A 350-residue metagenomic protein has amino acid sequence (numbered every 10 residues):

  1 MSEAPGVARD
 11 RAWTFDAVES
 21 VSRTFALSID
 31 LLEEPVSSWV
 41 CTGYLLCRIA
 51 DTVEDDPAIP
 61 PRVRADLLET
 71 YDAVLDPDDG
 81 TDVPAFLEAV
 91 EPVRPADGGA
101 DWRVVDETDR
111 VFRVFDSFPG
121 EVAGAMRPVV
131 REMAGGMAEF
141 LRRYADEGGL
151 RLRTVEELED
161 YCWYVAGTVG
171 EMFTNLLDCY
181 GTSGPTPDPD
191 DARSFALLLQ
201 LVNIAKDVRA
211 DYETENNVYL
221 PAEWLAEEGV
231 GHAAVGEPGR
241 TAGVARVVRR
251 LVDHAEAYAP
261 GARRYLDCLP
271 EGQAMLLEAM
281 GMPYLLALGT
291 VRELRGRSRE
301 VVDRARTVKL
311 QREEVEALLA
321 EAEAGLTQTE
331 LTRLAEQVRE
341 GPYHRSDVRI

Functional and structural regions predicted by a protein language model:
M1-A196, D211-I350: Catalytic cores of Mg2+-dependent Asp-rich isoprenoid enzymes
N203: Short, contiguous alpha-helical
